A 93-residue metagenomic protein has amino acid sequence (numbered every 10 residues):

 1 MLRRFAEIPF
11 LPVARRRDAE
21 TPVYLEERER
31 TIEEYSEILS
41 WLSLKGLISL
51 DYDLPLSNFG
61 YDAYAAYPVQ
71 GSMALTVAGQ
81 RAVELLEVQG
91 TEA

Functional and structural regions predicted by a protein language model:
M1-E33, S40, L44, V88: Short amphipathic alpha-helical interface segments
L2-R3, L39-L42, L47-I48, L75 (+1 more regions): Generic hydrophobic secondary-structure signal
L11, L47-D53, L85, E92: Short, solvent-exposed secondary-structure capping/transition elements
A14-D18, D53-G60: A short glycine/small-residue-enriched secondary-structure motif
V23, S36, Y61-A63: Short, flexible coil/linker segments at or flanking structured domains
E27-L56, Y67-Q70: Short amphipathic alpha-helical interaction segments
S57-A93: Short, amphipathic alpha-helical interaction segments positioned at domain boundaries
